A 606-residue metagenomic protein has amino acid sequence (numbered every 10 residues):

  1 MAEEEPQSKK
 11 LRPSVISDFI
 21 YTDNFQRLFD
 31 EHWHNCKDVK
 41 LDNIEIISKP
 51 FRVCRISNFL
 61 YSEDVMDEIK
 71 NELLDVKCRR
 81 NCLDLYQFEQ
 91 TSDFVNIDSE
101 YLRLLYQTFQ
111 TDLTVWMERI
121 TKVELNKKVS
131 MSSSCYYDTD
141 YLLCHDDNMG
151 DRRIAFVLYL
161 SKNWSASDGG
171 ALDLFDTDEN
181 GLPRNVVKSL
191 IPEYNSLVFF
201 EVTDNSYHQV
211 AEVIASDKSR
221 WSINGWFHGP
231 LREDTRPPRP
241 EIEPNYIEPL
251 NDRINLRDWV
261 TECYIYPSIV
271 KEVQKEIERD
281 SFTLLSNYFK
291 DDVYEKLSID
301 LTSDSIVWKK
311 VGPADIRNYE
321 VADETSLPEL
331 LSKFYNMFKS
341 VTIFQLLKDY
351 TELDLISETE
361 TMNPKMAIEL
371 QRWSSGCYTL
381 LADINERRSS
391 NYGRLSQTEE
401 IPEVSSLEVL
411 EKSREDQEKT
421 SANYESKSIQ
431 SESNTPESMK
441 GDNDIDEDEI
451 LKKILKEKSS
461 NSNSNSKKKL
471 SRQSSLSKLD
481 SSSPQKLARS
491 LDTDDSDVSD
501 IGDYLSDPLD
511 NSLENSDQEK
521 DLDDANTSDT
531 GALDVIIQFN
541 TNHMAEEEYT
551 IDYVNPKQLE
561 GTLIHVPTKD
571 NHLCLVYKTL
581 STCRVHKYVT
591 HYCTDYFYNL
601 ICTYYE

Functional and structural regions predicted by a protein language model:
A2-E606: Fe(II)/2-oxoglutarate oxygenase catalytic core
